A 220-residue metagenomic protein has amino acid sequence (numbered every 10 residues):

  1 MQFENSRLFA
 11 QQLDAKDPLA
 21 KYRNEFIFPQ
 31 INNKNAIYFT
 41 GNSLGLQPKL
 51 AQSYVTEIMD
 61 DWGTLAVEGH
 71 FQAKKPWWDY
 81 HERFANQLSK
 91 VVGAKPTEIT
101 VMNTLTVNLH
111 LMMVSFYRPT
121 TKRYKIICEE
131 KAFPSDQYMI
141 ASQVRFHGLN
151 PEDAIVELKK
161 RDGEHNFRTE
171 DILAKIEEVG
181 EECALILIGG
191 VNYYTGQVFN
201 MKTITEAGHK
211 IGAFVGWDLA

Functional and structural regions predicted by a protein language model:
M1-A220: Pyridoxal 5′-phosphate
